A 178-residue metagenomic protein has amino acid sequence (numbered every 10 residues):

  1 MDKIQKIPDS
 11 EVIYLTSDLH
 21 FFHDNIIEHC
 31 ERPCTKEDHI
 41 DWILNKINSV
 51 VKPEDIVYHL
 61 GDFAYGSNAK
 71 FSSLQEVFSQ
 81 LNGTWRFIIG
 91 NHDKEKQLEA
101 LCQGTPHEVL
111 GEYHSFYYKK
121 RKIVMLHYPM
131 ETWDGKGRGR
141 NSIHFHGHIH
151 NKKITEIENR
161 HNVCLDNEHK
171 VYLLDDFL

Functional and structural regions predicted by a protein language model:
M1-P8, W133-G137: A short acidic-Thr-Gly-centered motif at the start of a beta-strand
K6-I7, T16, F21, N25-Y113 (+1 more regions): Core catalytic region of metal-dependent phosphoesterases/phosphodiesterases, especially metallo-beta-lactamase-like
V12, I56, S142: Conserved catalytic motifs of the protein kinase core domain
I13-D18, N162-V163: Short, hydrophobic/glycine-enriched beta-strand segments
Q103-L178: Conserved beta-sheet core of the metallophosphoesterase superfamily
